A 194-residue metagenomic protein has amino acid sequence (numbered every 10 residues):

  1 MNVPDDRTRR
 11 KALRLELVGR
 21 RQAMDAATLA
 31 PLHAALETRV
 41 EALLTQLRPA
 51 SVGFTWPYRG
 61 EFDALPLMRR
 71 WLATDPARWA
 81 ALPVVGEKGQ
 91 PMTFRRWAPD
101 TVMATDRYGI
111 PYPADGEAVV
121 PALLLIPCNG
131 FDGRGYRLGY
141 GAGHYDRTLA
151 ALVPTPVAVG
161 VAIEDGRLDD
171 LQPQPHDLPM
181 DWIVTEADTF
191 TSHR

Functional and structural regions predicted by a protein language model:
N2, K88-R194: Conserved phosphate- and dinucleotide-binding cores of soluble alpha/beta proteins, encompassing both enzyme active
N2-V120: N-terminal active-site beta-alpha-beta segment that forms phosphate/nucleotide-binding and substrate-recognition loops
